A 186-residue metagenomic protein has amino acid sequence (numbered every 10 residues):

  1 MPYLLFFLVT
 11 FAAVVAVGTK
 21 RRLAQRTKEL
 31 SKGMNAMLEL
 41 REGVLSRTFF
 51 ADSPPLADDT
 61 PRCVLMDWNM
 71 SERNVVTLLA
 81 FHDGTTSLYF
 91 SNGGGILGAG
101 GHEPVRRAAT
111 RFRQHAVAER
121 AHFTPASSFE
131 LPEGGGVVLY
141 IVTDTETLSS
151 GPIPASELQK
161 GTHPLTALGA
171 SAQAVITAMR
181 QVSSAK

Functional and structural regions predicted by a protein language model:
M1-F7: Feature marks short, highly hydrophobic, charge-poor N-terminal signal-anchor/signal peptide-like helices that anchor
V17-G98, P132-E146, K186: N-terminal domain-start interaction segment
H82-G84, H102-P104, I153-L158: A short, sequence-level motif marking secondary-structure junctions
G93-A121: Long, charged/polar, surface-exposed segments that mediate recognition or autoinhibition
T110-L131, A178-K186: A short, charged
A121-A155: Short, structured surface segments that line ligand/substrate-binding pockets
S149-S171: Short, low-complexity, polybasic intrinsically disordered segments
T162, G169-K186: Mixed-charge, glycine-accented linear interaction segment located at domain edges/termini
